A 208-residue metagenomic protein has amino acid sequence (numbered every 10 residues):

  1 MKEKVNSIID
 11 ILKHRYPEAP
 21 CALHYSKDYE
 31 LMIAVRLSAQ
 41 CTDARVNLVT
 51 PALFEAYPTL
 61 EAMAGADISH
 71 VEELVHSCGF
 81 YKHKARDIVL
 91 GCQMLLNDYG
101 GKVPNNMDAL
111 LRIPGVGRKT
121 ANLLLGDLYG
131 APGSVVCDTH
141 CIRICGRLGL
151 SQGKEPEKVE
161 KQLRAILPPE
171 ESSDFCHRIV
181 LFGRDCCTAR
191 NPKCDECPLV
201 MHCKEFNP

Functional and structural regions predicted by a protein language model:
K2-P208: Catalytic cores of DNA base-excision repair glycosylases
